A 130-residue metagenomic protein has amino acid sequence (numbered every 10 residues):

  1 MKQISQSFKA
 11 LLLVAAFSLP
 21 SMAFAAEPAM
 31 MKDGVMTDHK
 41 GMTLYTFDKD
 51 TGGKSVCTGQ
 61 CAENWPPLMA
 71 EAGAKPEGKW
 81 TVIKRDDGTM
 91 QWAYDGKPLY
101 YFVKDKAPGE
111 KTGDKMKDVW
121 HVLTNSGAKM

Functional and structural regions predicted by a protein language model:
M1, F8-L11: Generic low-polarity alpha-helical segments
K2-S5, F24-M130: Compact beta-sheet-dominated domain cores in extracellular/mature segments
A10-S21: Bacterial N-terminal signal peptides
